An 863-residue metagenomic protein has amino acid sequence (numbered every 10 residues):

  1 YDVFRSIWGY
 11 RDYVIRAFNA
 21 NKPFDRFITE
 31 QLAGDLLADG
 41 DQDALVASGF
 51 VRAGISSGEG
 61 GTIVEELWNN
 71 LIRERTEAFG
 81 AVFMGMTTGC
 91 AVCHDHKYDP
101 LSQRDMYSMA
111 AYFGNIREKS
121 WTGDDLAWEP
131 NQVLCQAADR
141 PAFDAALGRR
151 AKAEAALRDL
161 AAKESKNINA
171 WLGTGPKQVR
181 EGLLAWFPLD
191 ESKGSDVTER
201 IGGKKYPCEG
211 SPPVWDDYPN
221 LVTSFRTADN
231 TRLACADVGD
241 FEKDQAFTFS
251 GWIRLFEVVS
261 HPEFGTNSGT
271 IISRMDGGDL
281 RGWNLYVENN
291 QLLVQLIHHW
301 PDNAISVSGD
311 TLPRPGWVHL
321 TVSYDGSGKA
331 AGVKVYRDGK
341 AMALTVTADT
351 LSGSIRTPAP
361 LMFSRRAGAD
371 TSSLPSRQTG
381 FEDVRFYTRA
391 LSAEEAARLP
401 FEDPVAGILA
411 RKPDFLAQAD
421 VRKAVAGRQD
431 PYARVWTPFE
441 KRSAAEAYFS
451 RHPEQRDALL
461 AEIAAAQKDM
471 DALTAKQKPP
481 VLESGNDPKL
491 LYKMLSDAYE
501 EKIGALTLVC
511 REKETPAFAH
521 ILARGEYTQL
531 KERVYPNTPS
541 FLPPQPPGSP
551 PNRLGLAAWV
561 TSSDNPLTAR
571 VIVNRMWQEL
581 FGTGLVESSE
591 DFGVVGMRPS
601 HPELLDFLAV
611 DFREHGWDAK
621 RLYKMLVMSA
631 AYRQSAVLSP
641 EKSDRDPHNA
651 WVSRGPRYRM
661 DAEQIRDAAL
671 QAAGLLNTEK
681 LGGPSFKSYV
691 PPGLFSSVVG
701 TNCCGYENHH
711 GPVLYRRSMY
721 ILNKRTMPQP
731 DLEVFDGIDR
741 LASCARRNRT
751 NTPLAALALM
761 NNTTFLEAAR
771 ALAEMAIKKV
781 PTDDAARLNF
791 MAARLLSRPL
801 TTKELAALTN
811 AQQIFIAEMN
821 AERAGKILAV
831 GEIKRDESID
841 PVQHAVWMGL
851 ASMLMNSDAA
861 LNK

Functional and structural regions predicted by a protein language model:
Y1-D39, P100, A145-A170, D420-V713 (+6 more regions): Primarily short, surface-exposed interaction patches in extracytoplasmic proteins
Y1-F4, T29-E30, L37-A44, G60-V64 (+19 more regions): Short, solvent-exposed loop/turn and secondary-structure capping segments
I15, L36-D144, L732, C744: Sequence context surrounding c-type heme c attachment/ligation sites in exported
D124-A156, P404-Q418: Charged, amphipathic alpha-helical linkers/stalks
A155-P479, E483, K489-M494, E501 (+2 more regions): Extracellular glycan-associated modules
L722-R725, E733-S743: A structural supersecondary motif
L850: Short, surface-exposed polybasic-aromatic patches that bind anionic ligands, especially phosphate groups
